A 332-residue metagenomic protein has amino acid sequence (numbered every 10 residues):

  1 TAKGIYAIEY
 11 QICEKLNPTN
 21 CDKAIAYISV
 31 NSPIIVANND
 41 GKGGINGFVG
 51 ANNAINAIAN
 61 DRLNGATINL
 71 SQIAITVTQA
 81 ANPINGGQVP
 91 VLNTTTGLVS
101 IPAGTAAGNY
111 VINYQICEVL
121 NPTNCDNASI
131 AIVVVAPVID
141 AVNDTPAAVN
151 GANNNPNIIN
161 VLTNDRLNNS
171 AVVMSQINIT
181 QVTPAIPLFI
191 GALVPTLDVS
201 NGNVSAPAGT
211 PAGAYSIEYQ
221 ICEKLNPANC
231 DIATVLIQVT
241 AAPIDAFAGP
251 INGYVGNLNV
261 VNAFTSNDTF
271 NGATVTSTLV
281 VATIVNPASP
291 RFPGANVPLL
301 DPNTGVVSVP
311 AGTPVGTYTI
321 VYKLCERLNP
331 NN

Functional and structural regions predicted by a protein language model:
T1-K3, L98-A107, N203-A212, V306-V315: Extracellular/luminal low-complexity segments enriched in Ser/Thr/Pro
K3, Y10, N69, T78-A80 (+12 more regions): Serine/threonine-rich, low-complexity intrinsically disordered segments
G4-K15, G108-L120, P211-L225, G316-L328: A short beta-strand micro-motif common to beta-rich folds, especially ectodomain repeats
I5-E9, C21-I25, G87-V89, V111-I112 (+7 more regions): Intrinsic low-complexity tandem-repeat regions in disordered proteins
I8, N17-T67, L120-A171, C222-A273 (+1 more regions): Extracellular interdomain linkers/hinges and stalk-like, low-complexity segments in secreted or single-pass
Q11, Y27-S29, N56, V91 (+10 more regions): Generic structural detector for well-ordered beta-strands
A51-L98, P102, N155-S205, N257-S308: Surface-exposed or secretory-pathway low-complexity segments enriched in glycine-proline and Ser/Thr/acidic residues
